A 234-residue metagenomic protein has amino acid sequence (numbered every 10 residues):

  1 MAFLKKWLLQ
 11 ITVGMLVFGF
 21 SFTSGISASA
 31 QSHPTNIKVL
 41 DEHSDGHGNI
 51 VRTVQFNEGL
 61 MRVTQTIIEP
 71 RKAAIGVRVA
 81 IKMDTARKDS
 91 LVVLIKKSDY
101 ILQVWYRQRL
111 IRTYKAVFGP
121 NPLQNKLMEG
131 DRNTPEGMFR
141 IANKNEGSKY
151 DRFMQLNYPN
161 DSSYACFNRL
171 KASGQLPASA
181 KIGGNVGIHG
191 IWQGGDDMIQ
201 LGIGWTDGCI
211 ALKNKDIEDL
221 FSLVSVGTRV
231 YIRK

Functional and structural regions predicted by a protein language model:
A2-T12: Bacterial N-terminal signal peptides that target proteins for export
F18-S27: C-terminal segment of classical bacterial N-terminal signal peptides
A28-T64: Extended interaction-bearing regions that mediate binding to partners or small molecules
V54-A80: A general sequence property marking short-to-moderate contiguous segments in secreted/outer-membrane adhesion
I75-S98, F118-A142, L170-S173, N214-D219: N-terminal post-signal-peptidase region of extra-cytosolic proteins
L110-P120: Short Gly/aromatic-enriched secondary-structure transition segments
N143-K234: Exported/periplasmic cell-wall-interacting domains
